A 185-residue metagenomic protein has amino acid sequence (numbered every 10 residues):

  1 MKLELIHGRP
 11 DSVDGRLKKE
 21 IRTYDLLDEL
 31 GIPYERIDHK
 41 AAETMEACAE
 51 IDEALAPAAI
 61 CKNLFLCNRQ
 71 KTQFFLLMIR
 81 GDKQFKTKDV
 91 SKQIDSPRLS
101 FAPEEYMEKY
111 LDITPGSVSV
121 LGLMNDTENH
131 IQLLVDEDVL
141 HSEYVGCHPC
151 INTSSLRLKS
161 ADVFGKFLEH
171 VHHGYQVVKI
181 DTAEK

Functional and structural regions predicted by a protein language model:
M1-K185: Extended, low-hydrophobicity, polar/charged segments
